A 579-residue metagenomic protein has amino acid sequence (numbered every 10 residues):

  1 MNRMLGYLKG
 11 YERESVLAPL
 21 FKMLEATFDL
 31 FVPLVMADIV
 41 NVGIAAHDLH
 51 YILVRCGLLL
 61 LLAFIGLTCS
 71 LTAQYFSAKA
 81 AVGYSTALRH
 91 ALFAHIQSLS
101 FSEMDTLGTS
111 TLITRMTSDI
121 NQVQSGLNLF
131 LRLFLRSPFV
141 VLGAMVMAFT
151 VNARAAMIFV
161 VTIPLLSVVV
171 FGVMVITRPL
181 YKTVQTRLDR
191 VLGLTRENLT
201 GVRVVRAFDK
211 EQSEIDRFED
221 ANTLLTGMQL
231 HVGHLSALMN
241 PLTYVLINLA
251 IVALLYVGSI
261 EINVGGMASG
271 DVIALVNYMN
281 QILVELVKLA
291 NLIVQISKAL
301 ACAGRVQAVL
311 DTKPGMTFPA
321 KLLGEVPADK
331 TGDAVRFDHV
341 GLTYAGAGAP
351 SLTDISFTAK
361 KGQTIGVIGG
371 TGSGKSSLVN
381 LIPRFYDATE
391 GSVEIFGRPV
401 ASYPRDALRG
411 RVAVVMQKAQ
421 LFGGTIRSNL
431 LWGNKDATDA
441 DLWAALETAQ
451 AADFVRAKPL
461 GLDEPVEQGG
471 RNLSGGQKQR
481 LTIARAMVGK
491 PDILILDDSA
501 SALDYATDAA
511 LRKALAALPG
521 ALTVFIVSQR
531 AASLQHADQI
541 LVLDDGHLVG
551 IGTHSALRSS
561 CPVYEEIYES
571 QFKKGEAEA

Functional and structural regions predicted by a protein language model:
M1-F31, M36, I44-L60, I65 (+15 more regions): Membrane-integrated ABC transporters
M1-K9, V35-N41, A45, Y75-N121 (+4 more regions): Extended non-transmembrane interhelical loops and adjacent amphipathic helices of multipass membrane proteins
G10, E14-T27, L62, T68 (+3 more regions): Transmembrane helices of ABC transporter permease
G10-R13, S98-S102, S118-L127, L131 (+8 more regions): An intracellular "coupling" helix at the cytosolic face of ABC transporter transmembrane type-1 domains
D48-V54, M147-V161, H231-R305, V309-L310: Helix-loop-helix
P314-K330: Pre-NBD coupling/linker segments of ABC/ABC-like ATPases
P327-A579: ABC-type nucleotide-binding domain
